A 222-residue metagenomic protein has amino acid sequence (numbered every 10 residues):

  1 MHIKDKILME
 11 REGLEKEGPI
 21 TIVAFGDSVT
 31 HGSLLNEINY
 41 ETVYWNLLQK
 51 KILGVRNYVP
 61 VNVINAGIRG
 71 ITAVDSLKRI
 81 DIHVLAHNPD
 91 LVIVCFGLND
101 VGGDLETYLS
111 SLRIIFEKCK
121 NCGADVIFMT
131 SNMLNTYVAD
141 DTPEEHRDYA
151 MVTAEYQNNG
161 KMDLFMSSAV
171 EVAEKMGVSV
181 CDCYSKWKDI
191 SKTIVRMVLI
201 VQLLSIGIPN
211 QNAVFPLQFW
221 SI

Functional and structural regions predicted by a protein language model:
M1-R69, V74, R79-N88: Serine-esterase "nucleophile elbow" of acetyl-processing enzymes
D5, K50-N62, D75-I222: Alpha-helical cap/lid subdomain in secreted, periplasmic, or secretory-pathway luminal O-acyl-processing enzymes
